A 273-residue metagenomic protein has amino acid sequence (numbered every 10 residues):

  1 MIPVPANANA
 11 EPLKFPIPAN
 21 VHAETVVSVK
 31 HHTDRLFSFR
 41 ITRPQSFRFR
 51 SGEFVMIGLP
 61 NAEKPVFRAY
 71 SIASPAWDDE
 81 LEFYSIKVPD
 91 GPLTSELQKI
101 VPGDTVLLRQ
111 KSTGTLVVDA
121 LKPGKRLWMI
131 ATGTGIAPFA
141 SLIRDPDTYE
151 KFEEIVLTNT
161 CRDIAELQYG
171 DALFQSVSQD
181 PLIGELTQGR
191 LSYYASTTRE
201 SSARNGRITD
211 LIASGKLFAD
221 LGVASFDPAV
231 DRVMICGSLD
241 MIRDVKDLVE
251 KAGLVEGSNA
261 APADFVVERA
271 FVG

Functional and structural regions predicted by a protein language model:
I2-A6, E11, P16-H22, T158 (+1 more regions): Reductase modules of NAD(P)H-dependent flavoproteins
A10-D104: Ferredoxin-reductase
S112-K122: A short, basic/flexible loop-to-alpha-helix module at the beginning of a structural domain
L121-R126, P228-A229: Short helix-loop-beta connector
G124, Y149-I155: Conserved S-adenosyl-L-methionine
L127-I130, M234: Conserved beta-strand elements of the Class I
T132-P138: Ser/Thr-glycine-rich phosphate-binding loops at phosphate-binding pockets of nucleotides, nucleotide cofactors
P138-E150: Histidine-anchored nucleotide/phosphate-binding helix
